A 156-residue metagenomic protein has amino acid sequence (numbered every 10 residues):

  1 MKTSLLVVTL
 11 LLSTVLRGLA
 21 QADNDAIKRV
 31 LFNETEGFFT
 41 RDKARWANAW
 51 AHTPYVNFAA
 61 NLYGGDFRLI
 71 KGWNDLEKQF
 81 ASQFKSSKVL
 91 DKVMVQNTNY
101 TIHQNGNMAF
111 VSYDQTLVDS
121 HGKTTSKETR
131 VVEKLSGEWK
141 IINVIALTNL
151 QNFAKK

Functional and structural regions predicted by a protein language model:
S4-T14: Sec-dependent N-terminal signal peptides
V15-A49: Short, low-complexity N-terminal intrinsically disordered segments enriched in polar/charged residues
E34, W46-A47, L76, V111 (+1 more regions): Hydrophobic pocket/interface hotspot
A44-Q104: A solvent-exposed, acidic/Ser-Thr-rich amphipathic alpha-helical stretch
W50-A51, L62, G106, D114-L117 (+2 more regions): A mature extracytoplasmic/lumenal domain signature
L76, N97-I102, Q115-L117, K127-E133: Hydrophobic/aromatic beta-strand elements that line small-molecule binding cavities or substrate pockets in beta-rich
V89-L90, L117-T125: Short, cysteine-centered beta-strand-loop-beta hairpins and adjacent loop/turn segments enriched in charged/polar
F110, T125-K155: Short beta-strand edge/turn micro-motifs at domain boundaries
